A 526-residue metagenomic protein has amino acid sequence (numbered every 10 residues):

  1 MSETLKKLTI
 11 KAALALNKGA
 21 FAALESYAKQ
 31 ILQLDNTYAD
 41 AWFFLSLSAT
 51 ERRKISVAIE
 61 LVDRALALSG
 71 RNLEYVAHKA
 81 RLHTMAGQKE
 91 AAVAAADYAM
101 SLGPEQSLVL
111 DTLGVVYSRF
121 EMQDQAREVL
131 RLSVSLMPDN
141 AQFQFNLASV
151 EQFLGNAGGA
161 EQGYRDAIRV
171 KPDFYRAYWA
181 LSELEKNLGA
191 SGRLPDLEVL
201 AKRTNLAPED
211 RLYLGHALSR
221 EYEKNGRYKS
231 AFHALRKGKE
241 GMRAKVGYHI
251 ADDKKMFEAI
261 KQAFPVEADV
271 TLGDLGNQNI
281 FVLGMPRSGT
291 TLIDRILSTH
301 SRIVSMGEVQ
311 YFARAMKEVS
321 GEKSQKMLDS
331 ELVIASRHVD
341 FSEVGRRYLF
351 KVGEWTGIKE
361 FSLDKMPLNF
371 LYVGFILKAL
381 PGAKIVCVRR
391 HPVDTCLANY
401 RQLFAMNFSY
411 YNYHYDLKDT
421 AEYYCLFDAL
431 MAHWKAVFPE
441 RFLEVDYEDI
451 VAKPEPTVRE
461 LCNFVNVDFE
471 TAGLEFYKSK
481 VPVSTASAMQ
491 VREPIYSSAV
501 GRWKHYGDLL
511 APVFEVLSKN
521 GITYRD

Functional and structural regions predicted by a protein language model:
M1-T356, Y524: Alpha-helical solenoid repeat scaffolds of the TPR/TPR-like class and their adjacent stem/linker regions that mediate
L181-S182, L194-N205, L214-N279, E331-V333 (+4 more regions): PAPS-dependent sulfotransferases, especially Golgi type II membrane carbohydrate sulfotransferases
L197, M366-N369: Active-site glycine/GP-rich loop and adjacent strand/helix microenvironment that borders small-molecule binding pockets
V282-G284, G307, S362-M366, V386-R389 (+3 more regions): Short beta-strand segments
I303, A383, F442: Short, conserved active-site loop motifs that form the nucleotide-linked donor/cofactor pocket
Q310-Y311, P392-T395, I450-V451: Conserved nucleotide-binding/hydrolysis micro-motifs of P-loop NTPases
V319-Q325, A398-A405: Short, flexible, mixed-charge acidic loops at enzyme active sites
I376, L380-N399: Conserved phosphate-donor/acceptor-positioning beta-strand/loop module used by diverse small-molecule
